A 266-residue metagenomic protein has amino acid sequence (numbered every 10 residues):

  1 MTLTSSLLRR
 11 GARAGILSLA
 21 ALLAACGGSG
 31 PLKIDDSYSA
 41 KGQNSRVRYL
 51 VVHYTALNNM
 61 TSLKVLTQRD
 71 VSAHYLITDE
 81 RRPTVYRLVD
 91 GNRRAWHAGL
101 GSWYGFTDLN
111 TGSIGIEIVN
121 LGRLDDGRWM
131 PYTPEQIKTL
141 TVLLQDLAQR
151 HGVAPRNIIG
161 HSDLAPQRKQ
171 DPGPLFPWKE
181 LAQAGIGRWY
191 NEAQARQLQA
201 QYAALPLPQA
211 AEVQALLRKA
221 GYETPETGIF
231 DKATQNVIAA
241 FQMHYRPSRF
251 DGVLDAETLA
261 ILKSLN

Functional and structural regions predicted by a protein language model:
T2-I16: Bacterial N-terminal signal peptides that target proteins for export
L22-A25: C-terminal motif of bacterial Sec signal peptides marking the signal peptidase cleavage site
S29-Q43, R48-A154: Active-site-adjacent loop/helix surface patches within enzyme catalytic domains that shape the substrate-binding cleft
G42, I77, P174-Q197: Acidic, His- and aromatic-enriched active-site or binding-groove loops in soluble protein domains that engage sugars
L66, T78, G91, V119-G122 (+5 more regions): Structured segments of extracytoplasmic/periplasmic soluble domains in secreted or envelope-associated proteins
S102-G105, L124-E135, A165-R168, L198-P206 (+2 more regions): Second-shell loop/turn segments in exported
V153-R168: Acidic/histidine-rich, metal-coordinating catalytic segments
Q201-L265: Short acidic, glycine/serine/threonine-rich helix-capping segments at coil-helix boundaries
